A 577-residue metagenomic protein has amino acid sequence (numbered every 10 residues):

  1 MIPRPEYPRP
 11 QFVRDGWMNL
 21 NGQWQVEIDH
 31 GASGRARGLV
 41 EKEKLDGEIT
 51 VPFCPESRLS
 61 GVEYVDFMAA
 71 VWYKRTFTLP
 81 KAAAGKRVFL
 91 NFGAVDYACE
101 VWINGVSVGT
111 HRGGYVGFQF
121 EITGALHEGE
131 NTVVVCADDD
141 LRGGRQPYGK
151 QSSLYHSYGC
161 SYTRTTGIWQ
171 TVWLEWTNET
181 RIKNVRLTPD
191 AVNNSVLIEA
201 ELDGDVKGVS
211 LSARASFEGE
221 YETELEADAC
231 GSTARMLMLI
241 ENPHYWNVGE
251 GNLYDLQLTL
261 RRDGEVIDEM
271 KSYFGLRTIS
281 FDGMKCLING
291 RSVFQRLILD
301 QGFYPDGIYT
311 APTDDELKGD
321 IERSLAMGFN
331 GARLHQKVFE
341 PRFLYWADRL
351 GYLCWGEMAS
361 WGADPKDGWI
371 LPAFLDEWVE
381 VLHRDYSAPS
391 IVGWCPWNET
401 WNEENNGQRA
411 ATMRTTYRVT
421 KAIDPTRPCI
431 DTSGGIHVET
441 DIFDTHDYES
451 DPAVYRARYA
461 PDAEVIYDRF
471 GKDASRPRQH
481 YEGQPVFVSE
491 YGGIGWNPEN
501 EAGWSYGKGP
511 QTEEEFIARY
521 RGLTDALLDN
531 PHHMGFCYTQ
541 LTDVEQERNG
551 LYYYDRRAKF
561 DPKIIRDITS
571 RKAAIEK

Functional and structural regions predicted by a protein language model:
M1-S60, C136, R142-R145, R521-D525 (+1 more regions): Accessory carbohydrate-binding/adhesion or oligomerization-edge regions at the termini of glycan-active proteins
E6-Q11, Q25-G31, E63-R181, D205 (+3 more regions): Accessory beta-strand-rich segments of carbohydrate-active enzymes
W102-V108, E218, D263, N289: Short strand-turn-strand beta-turns centered on an Asx-Gly dipeptide
I103, S195-D228, A234-M236, L256: Beta-strand-rich binding/interaction modules
F120-G124, M236-G251: Signal that preferentially marks extracellular ectodomain short beta-strand elements of beta-sandwich modules
W176-V206, K572-K577: Surface beta-strand/loop "capping" patches
R186, Q257-S324, R571: N-terminal carbohydrate-binding accessory modules
G319-E322, G331-R557, I564-T569: Substrate-binding/catalytic cleft of secreted carbohydrate-active enzymes, primarily glycoside hydrolases
